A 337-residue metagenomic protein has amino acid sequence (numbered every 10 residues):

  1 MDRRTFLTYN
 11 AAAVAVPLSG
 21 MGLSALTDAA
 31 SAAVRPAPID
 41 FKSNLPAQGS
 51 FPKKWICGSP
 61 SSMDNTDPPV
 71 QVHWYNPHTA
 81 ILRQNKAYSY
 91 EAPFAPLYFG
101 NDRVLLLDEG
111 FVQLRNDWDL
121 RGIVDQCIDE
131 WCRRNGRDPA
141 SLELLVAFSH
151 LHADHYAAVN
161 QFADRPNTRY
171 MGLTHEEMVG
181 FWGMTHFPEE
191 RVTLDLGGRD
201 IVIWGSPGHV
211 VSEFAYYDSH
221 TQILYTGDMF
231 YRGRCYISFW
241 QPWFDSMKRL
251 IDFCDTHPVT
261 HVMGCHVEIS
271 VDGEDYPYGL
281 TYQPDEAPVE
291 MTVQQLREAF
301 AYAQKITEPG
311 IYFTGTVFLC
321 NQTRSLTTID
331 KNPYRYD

Functional and structural regions predicted by a protein language model:
T5-A30: N-terminal export signals
V34-S59, K248, D252-D337: Accessory terminal helices/loops
P68-R134, Y216-M229: Conserved beta-strand hairpin/beta-sheet module of binuclear metal-dependent hydrolase folds, prominently
N76-I81, R191, D200-V202: Short, hydrophobic/aromatic-rich segments at coil-to-beta transitions
A80, L145-A147, M171, W204 (+2 more regions): Hydrophobic/aromatic beta-strand patches that form the interior of the parallel beta-sheet core in alpha/beta enzyme
D102, A140-E143, N167-T168, H257-V259 (+1 more regions): A general structural motif
V104, F111-Q113, D200, G205-P207 (+2 more regions): Metallo-beta-lactamase
V112-L196: Active-site HxH/HxHxD metal-binding segment of metal-dependent hydrolases
